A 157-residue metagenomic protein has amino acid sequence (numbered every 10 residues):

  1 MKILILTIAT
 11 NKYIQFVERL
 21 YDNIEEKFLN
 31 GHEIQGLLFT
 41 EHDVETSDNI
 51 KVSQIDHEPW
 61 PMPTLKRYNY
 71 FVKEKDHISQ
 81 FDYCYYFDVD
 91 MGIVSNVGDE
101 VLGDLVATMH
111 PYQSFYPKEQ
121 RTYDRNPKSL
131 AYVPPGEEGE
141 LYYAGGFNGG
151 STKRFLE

Functional and structural regions predicted by a protein language model:
M1-K66, K73-Q80: N-terminal anchoring/stem segment of glycosyltransferases
L6-A9, L38-E41, F87-V89, T108-H110 (+2 more regions): Short His-Asn-centered micro-motif
T10-K12, H42-V44, H57-E58, M91-I93 (+3 more regions): Short, solvent-exposed loop/turn segments at secondary-structure junctions
I14-V17, Y68, G145, T152: Generic preference for well-ordered alpha-helical elements
T64-E74, T122-P135: Short acidic (Asp/Glu) patches
Y68-K118: GT-A fold catalytic core of metal-dependent nucleotide-sugar glycosyltransferases, centered on the diacidic
E137-E157: Catalytic core and acceptor-binding pocket of nucleotide-sugar-dependent glycosyltransferases
